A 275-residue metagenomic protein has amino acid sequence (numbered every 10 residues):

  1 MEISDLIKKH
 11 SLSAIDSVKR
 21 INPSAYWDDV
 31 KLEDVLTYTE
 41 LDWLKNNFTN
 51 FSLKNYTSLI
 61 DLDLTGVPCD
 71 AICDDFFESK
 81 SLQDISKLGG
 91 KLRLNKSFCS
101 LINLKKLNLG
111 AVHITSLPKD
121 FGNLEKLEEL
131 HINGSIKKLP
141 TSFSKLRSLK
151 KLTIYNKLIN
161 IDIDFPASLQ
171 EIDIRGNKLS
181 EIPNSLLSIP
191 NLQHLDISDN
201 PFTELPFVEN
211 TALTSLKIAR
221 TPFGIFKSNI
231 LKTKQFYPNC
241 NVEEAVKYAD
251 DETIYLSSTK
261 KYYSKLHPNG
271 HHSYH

Functional and structural regions predicted by a protein language model:
E2-D5, S273-H275: Terminal non-domain segments
I3-R93, I102-K105: LRR N-terminal entry segment and analogous cap-like coil->beta motifs
A14-V18, D34-E40, N55-D61, E78-D84 (+8 more regions): Leucine-rich repeat
N22-D28, L41-F48, D63-A71, S86-R93 (+9 more regions): Concave beta-strand-loop units of leucine-rich repeat
D29-L32, T49-L53, I72-D75, L94-F98 (+6 more regions): The feature encodes a structural signal of leucine-rich repeats
Y38-E40, N50, S58-L59, G66 (+8 more regions): N-terminal compositionally biased, intrinsically disordered segments and leader/signal-like regions
L195-S198, T203-H272: Leucine-rich solenoid repeat scaffolds
